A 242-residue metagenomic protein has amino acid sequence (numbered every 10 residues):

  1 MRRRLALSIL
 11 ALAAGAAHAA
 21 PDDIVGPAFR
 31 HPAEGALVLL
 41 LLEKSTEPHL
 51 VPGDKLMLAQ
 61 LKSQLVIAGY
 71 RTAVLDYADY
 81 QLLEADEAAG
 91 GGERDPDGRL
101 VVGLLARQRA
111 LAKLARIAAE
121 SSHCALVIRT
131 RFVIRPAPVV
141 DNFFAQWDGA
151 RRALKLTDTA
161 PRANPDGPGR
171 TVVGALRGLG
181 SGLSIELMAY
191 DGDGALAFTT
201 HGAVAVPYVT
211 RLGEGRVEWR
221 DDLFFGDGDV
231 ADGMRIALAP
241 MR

Functional and structural regions predicted by a protein language model:
M1-R4: Positively charged n-region of N-terminal signal peptides that target proteins for export
A6-G15: Bacterial N-terminal signal peptides
A11, G98-V102, L156-R162: N-terminal start-of-chain detector that recognizes signal peptides and the immediate post-cleavage beginning
A19-A36, P136-P138, N142-R242: C-terminal/domain-edge helix-coil "capping" segments
G35-T46: Short beta-strand segments enriched in small/hydrophobic residues
L40, E93, V102-R107, R162 (+2 more regions): Amphipathic, alpha-helical segments enriched in basic
E47-V139, Y190, L196: N-terminal segment of the mature soluble domain
